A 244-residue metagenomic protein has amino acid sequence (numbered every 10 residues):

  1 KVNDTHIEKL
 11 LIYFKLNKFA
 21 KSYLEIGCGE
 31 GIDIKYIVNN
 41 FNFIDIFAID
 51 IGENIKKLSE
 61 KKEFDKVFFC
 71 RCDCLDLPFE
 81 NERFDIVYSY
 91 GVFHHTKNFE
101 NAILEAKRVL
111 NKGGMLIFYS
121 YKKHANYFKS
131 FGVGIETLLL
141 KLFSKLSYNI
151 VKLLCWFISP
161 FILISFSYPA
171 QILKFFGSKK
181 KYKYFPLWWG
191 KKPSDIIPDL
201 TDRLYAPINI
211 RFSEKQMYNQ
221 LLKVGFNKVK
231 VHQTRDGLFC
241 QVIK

Functional and structural regions predicted by a protein language model:
V2-A20, Y36: Conserved alpha-helix/loop element of class I SAM-dependent methyltransferases that forms part of the SAM/SAH-binding
F19-G29: Conserved class I S-adenosyl-L-methionine
E30-D76: Class I SAM-dependent methyltransferase SAM/SAH-binding core
L75-I86: A short acidic, Gly/Pro-enriched loop at the edge of an enzyme's catalytic core that lines a small-molecule cofactor
I86-K97: A short SAM/SAH-binding and catalytic strip from SAM-dependent methyltransferases
E100-K112: A short glycine-rich, Lys/Arg-flanked "PGG" loop and its adjoining helix->strand segment in the class I
M115-Y148: Conserved class I S-adenosyl-L-methionine
L146-I210, E214, Y218: Substrate-binding/catalytic lobe of Class I Rossmann-like enzymes that use SAM or dcSAM, i.e., the mid-to-C-terminal
